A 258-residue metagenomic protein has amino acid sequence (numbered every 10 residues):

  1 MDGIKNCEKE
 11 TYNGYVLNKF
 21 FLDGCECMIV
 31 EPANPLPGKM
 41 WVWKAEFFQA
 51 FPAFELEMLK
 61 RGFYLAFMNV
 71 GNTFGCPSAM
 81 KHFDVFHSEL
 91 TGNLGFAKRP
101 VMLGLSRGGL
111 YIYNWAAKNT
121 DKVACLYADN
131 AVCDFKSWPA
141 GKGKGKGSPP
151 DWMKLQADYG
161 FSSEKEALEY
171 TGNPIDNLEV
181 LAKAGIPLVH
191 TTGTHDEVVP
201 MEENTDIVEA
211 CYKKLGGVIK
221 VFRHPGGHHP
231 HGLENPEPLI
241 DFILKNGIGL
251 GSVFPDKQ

Functional and structural regions predicted by a protein language model:
M1-P37: N-terminal cap/lid segment of alpha/beta-hydrolase-fold proteins
V30, V198, E202-Q258: C-terminal catalytic histidine-bearing segment of alpha/beta-hydrolase fold enzymes
A50-A66: Short amphipathic alpha-helix adjacent to the substrate-entry channel of hydrolases
F74-G95, N114: Alpha/beta-hydrolase active-site loop
L94-S106: Alpha/beta-hydrolase fold nucleophile elbow
G104-N114: Glycine-rich nucleophile elbow surrounding the catalytic serine of serine-hydrolase chemistry
N114-E164: Hydrolase active-site cap/lid region
G145-K213: The feature captures the conserved acid-bearing segment of alpha/beta-hydrolase catalytic domains
